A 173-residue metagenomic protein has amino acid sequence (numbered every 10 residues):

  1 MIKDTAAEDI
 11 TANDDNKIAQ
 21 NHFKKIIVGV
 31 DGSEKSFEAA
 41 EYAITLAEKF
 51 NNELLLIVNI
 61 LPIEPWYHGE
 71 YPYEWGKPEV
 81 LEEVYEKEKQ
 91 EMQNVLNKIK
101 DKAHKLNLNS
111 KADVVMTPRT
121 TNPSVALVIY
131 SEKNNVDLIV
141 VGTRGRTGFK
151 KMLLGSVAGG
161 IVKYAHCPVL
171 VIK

Functional and structural regions predicted by a protein language model:
M1-K17, N21, D101-I139: Structural beta-alpha unit
K17-E79, K102-H104, L108-K111: Small/aliphatic-rich secondary-structure junction motif
Y73-G76, I129-S131, V157-A158: Short, hinge-like loop/turn segments at secondary-structure boundaries
K77-N94: A short acidic, glycine-rich active-site loop that binds or catalyzes chemistry on phosphate/adenosine moieties
L138-G160: Glycine-rich, Arg-bearing micro-motifs that act as flexible, cationic patches
Y164-K173: Short, flexible loop segments at boundaries between secondary-structure elements
